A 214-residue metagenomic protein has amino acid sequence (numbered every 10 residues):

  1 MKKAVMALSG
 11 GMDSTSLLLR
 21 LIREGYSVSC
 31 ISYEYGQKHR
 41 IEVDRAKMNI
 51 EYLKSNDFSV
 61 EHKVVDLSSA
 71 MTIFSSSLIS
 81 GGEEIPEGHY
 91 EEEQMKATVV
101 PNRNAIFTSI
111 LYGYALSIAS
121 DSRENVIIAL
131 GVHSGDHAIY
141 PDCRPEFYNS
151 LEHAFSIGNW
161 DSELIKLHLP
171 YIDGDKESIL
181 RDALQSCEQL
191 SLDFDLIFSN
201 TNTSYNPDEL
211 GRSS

Functional and structural regions predicted by a protein language model:
M1-F194: ATP-dependent adenylation/nucleotidyltransferase module used to activate substrates
S109, T203-S214: Local cysteine-cluster metal-coordination motifs and their immediate loop/turn environment, predominantly Fe-S cluster
C187-D208: Glycine-rich phosphate/adenylate-binding loop
